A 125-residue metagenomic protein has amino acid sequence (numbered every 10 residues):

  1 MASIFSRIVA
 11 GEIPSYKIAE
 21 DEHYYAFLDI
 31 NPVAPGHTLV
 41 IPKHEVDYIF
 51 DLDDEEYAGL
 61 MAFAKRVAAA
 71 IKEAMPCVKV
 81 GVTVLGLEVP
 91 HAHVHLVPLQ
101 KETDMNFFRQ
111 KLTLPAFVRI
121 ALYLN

Functional and structural regions predicted by a protein language model:
M1-N125: HIT superfamily nucleotide-processing domains
